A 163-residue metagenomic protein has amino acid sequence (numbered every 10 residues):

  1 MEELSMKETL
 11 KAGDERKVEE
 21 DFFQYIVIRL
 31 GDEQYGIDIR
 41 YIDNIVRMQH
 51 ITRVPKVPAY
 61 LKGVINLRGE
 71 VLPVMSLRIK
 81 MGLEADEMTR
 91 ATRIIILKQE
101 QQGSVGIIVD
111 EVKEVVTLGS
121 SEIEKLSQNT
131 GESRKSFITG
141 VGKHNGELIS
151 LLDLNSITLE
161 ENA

Functional and structural regions predicted by a protein language model:
M1-A163: An acidic, low-aromatic, low-complexity terminal/linker signal
